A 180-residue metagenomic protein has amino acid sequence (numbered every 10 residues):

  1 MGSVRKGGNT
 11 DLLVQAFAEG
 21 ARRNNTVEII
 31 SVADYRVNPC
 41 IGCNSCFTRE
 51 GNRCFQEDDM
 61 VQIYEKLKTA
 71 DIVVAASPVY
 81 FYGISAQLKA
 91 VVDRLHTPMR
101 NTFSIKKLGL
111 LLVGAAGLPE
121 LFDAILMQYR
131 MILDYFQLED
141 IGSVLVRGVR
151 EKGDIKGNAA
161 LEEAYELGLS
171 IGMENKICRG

Functional and structural regions predicted by a protein language model:
M1-A76, Y82-T97, G153, N158-G180: N-terminal beta1-alpha1-beta2 submodule of the flavodoxin-like/Rossmannoid cofactor-binding fold
S31, V144-L145: Residue-level recognition of beta-strand->loop/alpha-helix junctions
V79-F81, A115-A116: Short glycine-rich anion-binding loops that position phosphate/pyrophosphate groups of nucleotides and phosphorylated
F81, F122, L133, R179-G180: Polar low-complexity intrinsically disordered regions
A86, M99-S143: Short, glycine-/small-residue-rich phosphate/pyrophosphate-handling segment
V146-E151: A short, acidic, flexible beta-alpha connecting loop/helix-capping segment that sits on the rim of active
